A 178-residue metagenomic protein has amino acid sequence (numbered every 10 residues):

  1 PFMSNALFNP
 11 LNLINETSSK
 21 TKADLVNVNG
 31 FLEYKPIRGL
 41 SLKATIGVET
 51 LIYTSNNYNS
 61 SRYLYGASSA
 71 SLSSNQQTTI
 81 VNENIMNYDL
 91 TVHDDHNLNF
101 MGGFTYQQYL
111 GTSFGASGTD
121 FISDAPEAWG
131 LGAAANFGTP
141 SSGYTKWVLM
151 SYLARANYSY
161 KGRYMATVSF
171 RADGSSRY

Functional and structural regions predicted by a protein language model:
P1-E33, G132-R155, S159-K161, M165-S169: Outer-membrane beta-barrel transmembrane strand signature
P1-N12, N57-A70, T112-P140: Surface-exposed loop/turn segments flanking beta-strands in extracellular/periplasmic regions
S18, A23-I122, S176-Y178: Small-side-chain secondary-structure face that scaffolds active or pore-lining regions
L72-N75, E83-N87, A125-G130, T139-W147: Noncatalytic linker/hinge segments flanking ATPase motor cores
R171-S175: Short strand-loop junctions, especially beta-strand C-caps/beta-turns that link beta-sheets to coils or alpha-helices
